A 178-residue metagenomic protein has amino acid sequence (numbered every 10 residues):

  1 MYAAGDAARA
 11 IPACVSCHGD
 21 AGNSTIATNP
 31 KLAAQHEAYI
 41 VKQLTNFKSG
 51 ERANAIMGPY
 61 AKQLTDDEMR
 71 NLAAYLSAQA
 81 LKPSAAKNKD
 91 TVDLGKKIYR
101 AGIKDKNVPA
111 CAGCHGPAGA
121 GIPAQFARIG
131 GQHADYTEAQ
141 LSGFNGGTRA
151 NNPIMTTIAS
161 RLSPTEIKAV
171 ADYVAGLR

Functional and structural regions predicted by a protein language model:
M1-I11, A78-K104: Electrostatic cytochrome c docking/interface patches
Y2-V15, E37, V41, A101-A112 (+1 more regions): Sequence context surrounding c-type heme c attachment/ligation sites in exported
I11-D20, L72, V108-P117, V170: The canonical Cys-X-X-Cys-His
S16, T25-K31, F47-N88, I122-R128 (+1 more regions): Axial heme c-ligation environment in periplasmic c-type cytochrome domains
